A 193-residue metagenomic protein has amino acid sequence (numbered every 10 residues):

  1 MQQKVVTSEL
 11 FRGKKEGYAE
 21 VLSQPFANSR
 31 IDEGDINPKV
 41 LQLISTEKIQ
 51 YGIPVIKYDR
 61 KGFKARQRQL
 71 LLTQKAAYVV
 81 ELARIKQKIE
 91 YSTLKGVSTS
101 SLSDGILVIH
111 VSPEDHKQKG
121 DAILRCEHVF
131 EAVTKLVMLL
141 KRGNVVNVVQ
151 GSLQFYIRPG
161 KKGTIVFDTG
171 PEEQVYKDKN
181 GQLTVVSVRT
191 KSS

Functional and structural regions predicted by a protein language model:
M1-R68, T73-S193: Eukaryotic phosphoinositide-binding membrane-targeting regions
